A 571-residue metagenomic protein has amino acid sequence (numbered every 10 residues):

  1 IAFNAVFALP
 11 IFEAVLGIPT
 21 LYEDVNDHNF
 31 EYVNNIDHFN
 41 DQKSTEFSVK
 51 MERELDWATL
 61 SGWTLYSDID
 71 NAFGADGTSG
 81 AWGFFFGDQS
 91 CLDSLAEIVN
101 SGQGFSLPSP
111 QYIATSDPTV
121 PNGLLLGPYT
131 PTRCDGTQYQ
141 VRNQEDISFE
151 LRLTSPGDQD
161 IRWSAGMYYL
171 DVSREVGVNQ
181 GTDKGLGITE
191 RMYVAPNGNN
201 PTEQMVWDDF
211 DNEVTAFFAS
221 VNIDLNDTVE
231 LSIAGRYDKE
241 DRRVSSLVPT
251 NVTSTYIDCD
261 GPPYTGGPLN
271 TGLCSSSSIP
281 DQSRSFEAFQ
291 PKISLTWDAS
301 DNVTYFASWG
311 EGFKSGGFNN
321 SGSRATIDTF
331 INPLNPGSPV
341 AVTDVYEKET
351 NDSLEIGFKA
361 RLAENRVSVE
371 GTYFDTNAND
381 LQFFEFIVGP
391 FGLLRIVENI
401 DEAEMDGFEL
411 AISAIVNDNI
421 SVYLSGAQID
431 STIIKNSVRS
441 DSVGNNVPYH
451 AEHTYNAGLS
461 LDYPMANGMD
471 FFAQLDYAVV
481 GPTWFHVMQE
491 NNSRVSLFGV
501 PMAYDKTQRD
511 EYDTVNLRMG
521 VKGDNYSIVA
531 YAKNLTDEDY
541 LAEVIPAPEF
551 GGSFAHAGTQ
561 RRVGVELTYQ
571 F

Functional and structural regions predicted by a protein language model:
I1-V33, T78-T137, N179-W207, R243-R284 (+5 more regions): Solvent-exposed loop segments that connect transmembrane elements
S48-D70, D117-L125, T130-S254, D260 (+3 more regions): Face-selective signature of the C-terminal outer-membrane beta-barrel domain
K50-L55, T59-L65, D70-A75, T304-G310 (+4 more regions): Membrane-embedded beta-barrel scaffold of Gram-negative outer-membrane proteins
E52-R53, L153-P156, A219, I223-D224 (+10 more regions): Residue-level signature of outer-membrane beta-barrel architecture
L55-W57, Y66-D70, Y169-S173, Y237-R243 (+10 more regions): Transmembrane beta-strands of outer-membrane beta-barrel pores
A58-L60, D160-W163, T228-L231, N302-Y305 (+4 more regions): Repeated loop/turn-to-beta-strand initiation elements of outer-membrane beta-barrel proteins
D227-T228, S368-A378, I396-M488, E566-Q570: Gram-negative outer-membrane beta-barrel transporters
N377, N417, V422, A478-V495 (+1 more regions): C-terminal beta-signal and adjacent terminal beta-strands/loops of Gram-negative outer-membrane beta-barrel proteins
